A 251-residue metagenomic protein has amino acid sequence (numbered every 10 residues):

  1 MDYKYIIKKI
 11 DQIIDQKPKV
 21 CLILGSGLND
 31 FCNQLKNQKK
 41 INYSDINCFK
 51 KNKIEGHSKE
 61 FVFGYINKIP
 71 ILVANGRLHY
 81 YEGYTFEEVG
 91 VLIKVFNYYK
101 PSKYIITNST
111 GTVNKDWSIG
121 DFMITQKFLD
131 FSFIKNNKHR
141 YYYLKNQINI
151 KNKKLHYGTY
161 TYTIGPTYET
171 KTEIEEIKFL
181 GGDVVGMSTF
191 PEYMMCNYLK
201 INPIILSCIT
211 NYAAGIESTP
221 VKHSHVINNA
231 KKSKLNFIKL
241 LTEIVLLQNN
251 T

Functional and structural regions predicted by a protein language model:
M1-H139: Metabolite-binding pocket within alpha/beta catalytic cores that recognizes anionic/polar moieties
I93, I174, F190-Y193: Generic hydrophobic/aromatic pocket-lining and core-packing "Φ" positions
F96-K100, K178, N197: Non-catalytic positions within long, well-ordered alpha-helices that form the structural scaffold/packing of enzyme
S102-K103, D183, N202: Short acidic/polar active-site loop segments enriched in Thr and Asp
Y141-I150, I164, K171-I174, A230-T242: Polyanion-binding loop/helix "lid" in catalytic or ligand-binding cores
I148-G186: Active-site/ligand-binding-proximal alpha/beta "capping" segment
M187-H225: Zn-dependent metallopeptidase/amidohydrolase metal-coordination segment
A214-T251: His/Asp/Glu-rich mid-to-C-terminal helical/loop segments that flank catalytic regions of hydrolases
